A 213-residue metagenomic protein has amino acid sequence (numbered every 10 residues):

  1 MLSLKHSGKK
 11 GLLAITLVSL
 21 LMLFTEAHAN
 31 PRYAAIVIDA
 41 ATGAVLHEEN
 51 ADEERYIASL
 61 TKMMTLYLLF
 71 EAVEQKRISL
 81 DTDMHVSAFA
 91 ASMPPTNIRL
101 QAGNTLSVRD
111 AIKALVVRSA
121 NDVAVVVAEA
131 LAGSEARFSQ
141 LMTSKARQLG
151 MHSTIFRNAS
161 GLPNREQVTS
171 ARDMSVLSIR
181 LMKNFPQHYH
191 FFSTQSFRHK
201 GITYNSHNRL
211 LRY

Functional and structural regions predicted by a protein language model:
L2-A14: Bacterial N-terminal signal peptides that target proteins for export
A14-L23: Bacterial N-terminal signal peptides
H28-E48: A short, well-structured edge-of-sheet supersecondary motif
N30-R32, V108, S134-Y213: Penicillin-recognizing serine hydrolase domain
G43, Y56-M84, M174: Active-site SXXK
A72-A88, Q140, F185-S193: Short, well-structured active-site flanking segments
T82, V86-A102, M142-I155: Active-site helix/loop module of the DD-peptidase/beta-lactamase fold, centered on the serine-lysine SxxK catalytic
S92-A124, N205-Y213: Conserved catalytic neighborhood of penicillin-recognizing serine enzymes
